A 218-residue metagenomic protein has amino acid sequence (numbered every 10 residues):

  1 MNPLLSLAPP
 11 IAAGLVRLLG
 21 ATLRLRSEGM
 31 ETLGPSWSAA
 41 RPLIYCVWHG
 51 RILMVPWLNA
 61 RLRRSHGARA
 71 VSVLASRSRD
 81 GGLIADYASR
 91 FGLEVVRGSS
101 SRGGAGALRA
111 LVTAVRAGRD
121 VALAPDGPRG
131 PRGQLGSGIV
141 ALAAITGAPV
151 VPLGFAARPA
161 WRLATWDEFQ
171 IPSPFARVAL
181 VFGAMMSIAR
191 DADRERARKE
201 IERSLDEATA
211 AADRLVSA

Functional and structural regions predicted by a protein language model:
M1-L23, W37, D86-R90, E94 (+1 more regions): Non-catalytic C-terminal accessory region of glycerolipid acyltransferases and related lyso-lipid remodeling enzymes
N2-L4, G29-M30, S76-S78, S99 (+1 more regions): Alpha-helix initiation/capping motif
R17-R41, M54, A60-R61: A short, well-structured juxtamembrane/interface segment
R26-E28, C46, L74, V181-G183: Residues in well-ordered beta-strands of folded domains
E31, G103-A105: Short helix-initiation/N-cap motifs at beta->coil->alpha
E31-L33, R51, R79, R129 (+1 more regions): Residues that cap or initiate secondary-structure elements
A39-S101: Catalytic core of membrane glycerolipid acyltransferases/transacylases, capturing the structured, soluble-facing
